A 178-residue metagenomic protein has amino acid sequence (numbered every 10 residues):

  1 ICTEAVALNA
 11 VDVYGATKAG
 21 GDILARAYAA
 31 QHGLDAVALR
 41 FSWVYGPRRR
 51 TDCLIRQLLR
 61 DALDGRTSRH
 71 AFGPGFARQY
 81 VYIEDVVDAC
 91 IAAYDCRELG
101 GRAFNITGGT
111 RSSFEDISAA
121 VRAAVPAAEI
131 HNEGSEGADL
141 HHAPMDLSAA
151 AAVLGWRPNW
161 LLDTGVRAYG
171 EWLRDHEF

Functional and structural regions predicted by a protein language model:
I1-A38, Y45, R49-T51: Catalytic helix-loop patch of NAD(P)-dependent Rossmann-fold dehydrogenases
R40-W43, G134: Residue-level recognition of beta-strand->loop/alpha-helix junctions
W43-Y45, T110: Glycine-rich beta-alpha junction loops
L63-R66, H70-F178: C-terminal substrate-binding subdomain of Rossmann-fold SDR/epimerase-dehydratase oxidoreductases
